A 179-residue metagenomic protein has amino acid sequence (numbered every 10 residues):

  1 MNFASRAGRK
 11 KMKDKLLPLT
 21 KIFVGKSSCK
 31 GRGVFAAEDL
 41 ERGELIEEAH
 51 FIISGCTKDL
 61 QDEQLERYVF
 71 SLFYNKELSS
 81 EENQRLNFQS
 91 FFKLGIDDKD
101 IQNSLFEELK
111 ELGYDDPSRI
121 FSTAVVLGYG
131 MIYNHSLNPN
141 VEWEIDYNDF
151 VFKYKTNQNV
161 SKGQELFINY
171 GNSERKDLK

Functional and structural regions predicted by a protein language model:
N2-K179: Conserved catalytic SET/PR domain of SAM-dependent protein methyltransferases, capturing the structural core that binds
